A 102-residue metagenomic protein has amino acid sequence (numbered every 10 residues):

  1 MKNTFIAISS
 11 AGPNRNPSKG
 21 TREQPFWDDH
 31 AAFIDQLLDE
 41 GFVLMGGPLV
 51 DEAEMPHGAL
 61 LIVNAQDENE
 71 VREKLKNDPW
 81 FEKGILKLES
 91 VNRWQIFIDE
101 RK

Functional and structural regions predicted by a protein language model:
M1-K102: Conserved, structured core segments of small domains
